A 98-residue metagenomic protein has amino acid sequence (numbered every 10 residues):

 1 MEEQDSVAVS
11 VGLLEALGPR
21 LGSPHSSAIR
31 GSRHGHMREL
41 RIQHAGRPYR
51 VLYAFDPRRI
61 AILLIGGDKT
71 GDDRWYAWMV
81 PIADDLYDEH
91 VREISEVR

Functional and structural regions predicted by a protein language model:
M1-P48, P57-A61, D68-R98: Basic, Lys/Arg-enriched alpha-helical interface segments
